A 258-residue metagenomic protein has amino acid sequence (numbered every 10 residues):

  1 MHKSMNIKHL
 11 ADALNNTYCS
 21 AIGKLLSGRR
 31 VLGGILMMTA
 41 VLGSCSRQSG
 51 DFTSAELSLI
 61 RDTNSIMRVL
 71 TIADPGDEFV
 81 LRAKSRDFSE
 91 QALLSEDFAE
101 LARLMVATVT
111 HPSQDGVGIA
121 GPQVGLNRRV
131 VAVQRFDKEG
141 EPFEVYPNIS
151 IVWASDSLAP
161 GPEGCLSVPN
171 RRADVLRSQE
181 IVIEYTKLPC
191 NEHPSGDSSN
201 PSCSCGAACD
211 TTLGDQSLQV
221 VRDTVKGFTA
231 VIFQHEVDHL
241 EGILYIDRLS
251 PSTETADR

Functional and structural regions predicted by a protein language model:
H2, G33, C45-R258: Positively charged
H2, N6, M38-T39: Position-driven detector of the extreme protein N-terminus
I7-L32: Bacterial N-terminal signal peptides that target proteins for export
H9-A11, C19, M38, C165 (+1 more regions): N-terminal cationic amphipathic segment used for targeting or macromolecule association
Y18, A40, T212-L213: N-terminal compositionally biased, intrinsically disordered segments and leader/signal-like regions
G33-V41: Bacterial N-terminal signal peptides
